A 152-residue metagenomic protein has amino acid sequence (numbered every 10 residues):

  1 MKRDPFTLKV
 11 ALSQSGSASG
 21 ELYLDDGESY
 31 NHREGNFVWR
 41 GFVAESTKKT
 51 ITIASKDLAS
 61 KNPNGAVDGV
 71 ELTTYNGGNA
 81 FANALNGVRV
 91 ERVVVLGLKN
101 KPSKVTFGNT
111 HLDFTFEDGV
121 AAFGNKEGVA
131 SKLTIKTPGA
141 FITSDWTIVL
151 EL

Functional and structural regions predicted by a protein language model:
M1-H111, N125-V129, K136-L152: Accessory, solvent-exposed terminal regions and/or long lumenal/extracellular loops of proteins
T110-A122: Solvent-exposed serine/threonine-rich low-complexity stretches and specific carbohydrate-binding patches
